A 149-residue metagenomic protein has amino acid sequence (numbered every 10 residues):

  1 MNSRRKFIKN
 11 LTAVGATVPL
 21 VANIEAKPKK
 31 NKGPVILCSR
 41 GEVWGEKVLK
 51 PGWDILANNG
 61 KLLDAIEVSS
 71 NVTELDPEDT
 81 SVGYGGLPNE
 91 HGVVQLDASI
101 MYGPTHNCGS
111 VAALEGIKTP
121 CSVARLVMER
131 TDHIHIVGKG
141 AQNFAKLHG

Functional and structural regions predicted by a protein language model:
N2, K9-T17, K27-G149: Alpha/propeptide regions of enzymes that mature by internal proteolysis
